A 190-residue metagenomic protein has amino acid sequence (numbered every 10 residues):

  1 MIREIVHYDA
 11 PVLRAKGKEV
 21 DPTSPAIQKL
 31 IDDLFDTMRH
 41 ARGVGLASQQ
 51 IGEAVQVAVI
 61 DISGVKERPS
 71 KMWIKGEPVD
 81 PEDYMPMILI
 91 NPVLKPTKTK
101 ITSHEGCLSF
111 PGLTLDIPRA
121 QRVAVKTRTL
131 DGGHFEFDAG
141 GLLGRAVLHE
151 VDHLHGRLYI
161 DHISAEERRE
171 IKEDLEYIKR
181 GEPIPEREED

Functional and structural regions predicted by a protein language model:
M1-L148, H153-D190: Active-site rim/adjacent substrate-binding subdomains
